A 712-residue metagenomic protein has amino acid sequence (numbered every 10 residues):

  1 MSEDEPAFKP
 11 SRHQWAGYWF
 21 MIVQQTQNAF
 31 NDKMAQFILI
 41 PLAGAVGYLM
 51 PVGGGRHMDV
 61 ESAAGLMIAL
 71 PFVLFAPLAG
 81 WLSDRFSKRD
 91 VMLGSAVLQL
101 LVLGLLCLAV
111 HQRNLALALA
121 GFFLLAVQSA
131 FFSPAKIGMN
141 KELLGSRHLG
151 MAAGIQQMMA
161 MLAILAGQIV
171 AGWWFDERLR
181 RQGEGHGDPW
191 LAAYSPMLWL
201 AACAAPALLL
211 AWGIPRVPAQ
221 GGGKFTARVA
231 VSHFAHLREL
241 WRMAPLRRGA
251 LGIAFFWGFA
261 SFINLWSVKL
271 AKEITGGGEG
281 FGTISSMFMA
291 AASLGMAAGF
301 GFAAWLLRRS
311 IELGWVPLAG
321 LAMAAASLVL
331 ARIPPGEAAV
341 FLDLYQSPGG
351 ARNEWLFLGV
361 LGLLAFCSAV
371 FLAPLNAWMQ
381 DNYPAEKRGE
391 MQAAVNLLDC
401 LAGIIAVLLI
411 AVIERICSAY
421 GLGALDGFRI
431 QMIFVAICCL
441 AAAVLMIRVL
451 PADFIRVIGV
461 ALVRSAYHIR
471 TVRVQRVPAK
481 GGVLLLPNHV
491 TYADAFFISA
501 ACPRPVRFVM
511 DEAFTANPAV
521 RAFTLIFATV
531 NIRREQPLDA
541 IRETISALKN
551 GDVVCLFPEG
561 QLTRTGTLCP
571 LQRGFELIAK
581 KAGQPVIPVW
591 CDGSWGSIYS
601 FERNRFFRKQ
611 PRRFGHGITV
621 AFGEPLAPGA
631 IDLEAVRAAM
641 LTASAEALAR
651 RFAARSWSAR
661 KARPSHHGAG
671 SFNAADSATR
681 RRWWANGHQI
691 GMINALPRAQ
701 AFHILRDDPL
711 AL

Functional and structural regions predicted by a protein language model:
S2-Y18, R216-G252, L344-G350: Juxtamembrane intracellular "pre-TM" segments in multi-pass secondary transporters
A16-L39, A64-S83, S87-L100, L117-D176 (+6 more regions): Substrate-agnostic recognition of the 12-TM MFS/MFS-like secondary transporter fold
I38-P51, C107-H111, I164-L200, E273-T275 (+2 more regions): Transmembrane alpha-helix termini and helix-breaking/packing motifs in multi-pass membrane transporters
L49-A69, S195, K272-S293, W355-L356: Loop-to-transmembrane helix entry
V97-R113, L321-G350: C-terminal ends and interior cores of transmembrane alpha-helices in multi-pass membrane transporters/permeases
G138, E142, A193, L200-T226 (+2 more regions): Helix-loop junctions on the cytosolic side of multi-pass membrane transporters, especially the intracellular loop
S465, A479-Q536: Catalytic core of membrane glycerolipid acyltransferases/transacylases, capturing the structured, soluble-facing
K549, G566-I631: A cross-family acyltransferase "interaction/gating" segment
